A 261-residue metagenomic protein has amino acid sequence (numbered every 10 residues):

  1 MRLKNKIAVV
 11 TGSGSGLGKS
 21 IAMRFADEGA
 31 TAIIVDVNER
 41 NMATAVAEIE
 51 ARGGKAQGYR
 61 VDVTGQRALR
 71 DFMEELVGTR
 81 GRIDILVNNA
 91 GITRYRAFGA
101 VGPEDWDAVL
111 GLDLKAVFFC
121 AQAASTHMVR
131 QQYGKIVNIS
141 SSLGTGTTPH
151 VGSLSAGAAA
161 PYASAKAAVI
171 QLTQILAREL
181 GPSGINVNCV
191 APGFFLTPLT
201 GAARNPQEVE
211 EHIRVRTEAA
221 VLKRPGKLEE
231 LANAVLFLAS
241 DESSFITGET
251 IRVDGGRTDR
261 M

Functional and structural regions predicted by a protein language model:
I7, G14-G16: Conserved glycine-rich cofactor-binding loop
E39-R40, Y59-D71, P103, E229-E230: The beta1-alpha1 cofactor-binding region of Rossmann-like NAD(H)/NADP(H)-dependent oxidoreductases
A97-F98, D105-L110, H150, A158 (+1 more regions): Substrate-binding pocket helix/loop in short-chain dehydrogenase/reductase
A121, A165, T173: Active-site helix of classical SDR
G146, T197, L236, T247-M261: Short C-terminal tail/terminal secondary-structure segment of NAD(P)H-dependent dehydrogenase/reductase domains
G181, N186, I246-G248: Short, small/polar-rich loop/turn modules that mediate ligand/substrate recognition or access, typified
A220-L231, E242: A conserved structural motif in NAD(P)-dependent oxidoreductases
